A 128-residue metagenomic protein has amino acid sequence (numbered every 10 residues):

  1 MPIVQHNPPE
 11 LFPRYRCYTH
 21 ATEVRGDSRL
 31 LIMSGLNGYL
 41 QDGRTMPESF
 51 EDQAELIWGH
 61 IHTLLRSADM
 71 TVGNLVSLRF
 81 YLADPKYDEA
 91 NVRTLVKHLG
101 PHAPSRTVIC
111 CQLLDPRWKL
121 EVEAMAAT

Functional and structural regions predicted by a protein language model:
M1-V76, L82-T128: N-terminal presequence-like segments and the immediate start of the first folded domain
